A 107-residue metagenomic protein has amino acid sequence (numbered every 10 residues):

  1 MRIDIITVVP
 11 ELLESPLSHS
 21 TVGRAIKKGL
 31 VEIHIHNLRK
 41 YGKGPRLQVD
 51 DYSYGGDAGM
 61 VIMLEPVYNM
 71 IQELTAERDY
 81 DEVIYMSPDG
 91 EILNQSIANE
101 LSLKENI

Functional and structural regions predicted by a protein language model:
M1-T75: N-terminal nucleotide/polyanion-binding subdomain common to many enzyme families
V61-I107: S-adenosyl-L-methionine/SAH cofactor-binding core of RNA-modifying enzymes
